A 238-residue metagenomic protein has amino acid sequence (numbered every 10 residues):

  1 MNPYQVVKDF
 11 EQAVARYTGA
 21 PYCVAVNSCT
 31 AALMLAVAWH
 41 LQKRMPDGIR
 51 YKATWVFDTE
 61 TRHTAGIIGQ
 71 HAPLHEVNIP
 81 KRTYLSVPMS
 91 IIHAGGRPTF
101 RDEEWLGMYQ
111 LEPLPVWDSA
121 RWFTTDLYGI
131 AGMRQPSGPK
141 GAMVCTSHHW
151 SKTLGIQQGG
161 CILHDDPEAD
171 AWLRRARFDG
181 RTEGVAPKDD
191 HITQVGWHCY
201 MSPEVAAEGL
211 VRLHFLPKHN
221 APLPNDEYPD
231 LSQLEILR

Functional and structural regions predicted by a protein language model:
M1-A31, W39, L223-R238: Conserved N-terminal alpha-helix of the aminotransferase class I/II PLP-enzyme fold
A25, I79-P80, I162: Conserved SAM-binding loop
A31, L85-S86, E168: Short alpha-helical
A32-H40, G160, G209: Buried hydrophobic packing segments
A38, Q42-D126: PLP-dependent aminotransferase-like
F123-G129, K140-R238: Active-site region of PLP-dependent enzymes
P136-G138: Long, low-complexity intrinsically disordered regions
